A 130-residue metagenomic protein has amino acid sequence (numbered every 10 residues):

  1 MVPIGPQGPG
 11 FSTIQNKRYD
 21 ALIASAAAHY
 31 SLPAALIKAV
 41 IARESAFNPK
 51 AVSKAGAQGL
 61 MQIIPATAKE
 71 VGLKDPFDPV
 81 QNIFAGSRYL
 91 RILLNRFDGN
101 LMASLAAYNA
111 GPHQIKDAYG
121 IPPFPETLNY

Functional and structural regions predicted by a protein language model:
V2-Y130: Catalytic glycan-binding domains that act on GlcNAc-containing polysaccharides
